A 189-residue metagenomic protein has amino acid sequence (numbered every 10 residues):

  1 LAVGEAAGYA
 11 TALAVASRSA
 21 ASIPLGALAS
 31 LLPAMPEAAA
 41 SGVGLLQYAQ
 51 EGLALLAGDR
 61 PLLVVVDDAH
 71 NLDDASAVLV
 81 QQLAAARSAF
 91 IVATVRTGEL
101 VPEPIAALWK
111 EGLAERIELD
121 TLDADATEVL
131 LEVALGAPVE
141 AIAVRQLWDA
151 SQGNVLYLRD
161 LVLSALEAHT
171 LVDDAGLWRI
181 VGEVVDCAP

Functional and structural regions predicted by a protein language model:
L1-P189: Key residue(s) within conserved catalytic/signature motifs
